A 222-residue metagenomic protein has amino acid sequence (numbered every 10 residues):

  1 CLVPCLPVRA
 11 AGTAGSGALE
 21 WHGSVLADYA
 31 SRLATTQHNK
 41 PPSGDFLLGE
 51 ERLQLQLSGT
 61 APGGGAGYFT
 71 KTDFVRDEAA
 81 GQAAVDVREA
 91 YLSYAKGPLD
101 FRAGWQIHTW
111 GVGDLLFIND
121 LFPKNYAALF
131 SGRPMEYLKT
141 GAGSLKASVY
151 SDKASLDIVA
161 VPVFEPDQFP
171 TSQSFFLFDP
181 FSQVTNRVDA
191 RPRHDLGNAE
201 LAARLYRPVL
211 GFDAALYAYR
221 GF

Functional and structural regions predicted by a protein language model:
C5-H22, K40-L47, I107, V163-P166 (+1 more regions): Outer-membrane beta-barrel biogenesis signature
T13-T36, A66-T70: Transmembrane beta-strand segments of Gram-negative outer membrane beta-barrel proteins
Y29-E51: Surface-exposed strand-loop-strand hairpins of Gram-negative outer-membrane beta-barrel proteins
S31, E51, F74, V85-R88 (+4 more regions): Transmembrane beta-barrel architecture of outer-membrane proteins
Q37-K40, D73, Y126-F130, Q183-D189: Extracytoplasmic loops and strand-loop junctions of Gram-negative outer membrane beta-barrel proteins
P41-G49, A80-V87, M135-Y137, P192-G197: Replace "Gram-negative outer membrane beta-barrel proteins" with "bacterial and organellar outer membrane beta-barrel
S58-F176, R207-L210: Outer membrane beta-barrel
D157-F222: Internal metal/ion-chelating core segments
